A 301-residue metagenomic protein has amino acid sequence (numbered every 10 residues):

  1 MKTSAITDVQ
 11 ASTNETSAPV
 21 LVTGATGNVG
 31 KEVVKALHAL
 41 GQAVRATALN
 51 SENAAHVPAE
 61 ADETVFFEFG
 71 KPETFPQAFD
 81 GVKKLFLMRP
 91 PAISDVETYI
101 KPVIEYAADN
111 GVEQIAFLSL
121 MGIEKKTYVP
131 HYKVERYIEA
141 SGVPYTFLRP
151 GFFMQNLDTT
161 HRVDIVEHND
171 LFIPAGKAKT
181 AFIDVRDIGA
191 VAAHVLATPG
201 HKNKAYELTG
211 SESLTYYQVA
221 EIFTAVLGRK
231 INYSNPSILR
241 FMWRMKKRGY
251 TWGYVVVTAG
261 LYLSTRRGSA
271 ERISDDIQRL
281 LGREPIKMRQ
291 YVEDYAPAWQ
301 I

Functional and structural regions predicted by a protein language model:
K2-T3, D276, L281-I301: Amphipathic terminal alpha-helices
S17-Q42: N-terminal Rossmann NAD(P)H-binding glycine-rich loop of SDR-like oxidoreductase domains
T47-E52, E68-F69: N-terminal Rossmann-fold cofactor-binding loop
V65-V82: Conserved Rossmann-fold cofactor-binding substructure of NAD(P)-dependent oxidoreductases
P90-H168: Glycine-/Pro-rich loop/turn segments that contact NAD(P) or position catalytic residues in Rossmann-like domains
L157-V163, V195-A205, E271, I301: Glycine/proline-rich active-site loop of Rossmann-fold NAD(P)-dependent oxidoreductases
P174-H194, K204, T215-Q218: Substrate-positioning beta->alpha
F223-R267: Terminal hydrophobic/aromatic helix or amphipathic segment near a protein terminus
